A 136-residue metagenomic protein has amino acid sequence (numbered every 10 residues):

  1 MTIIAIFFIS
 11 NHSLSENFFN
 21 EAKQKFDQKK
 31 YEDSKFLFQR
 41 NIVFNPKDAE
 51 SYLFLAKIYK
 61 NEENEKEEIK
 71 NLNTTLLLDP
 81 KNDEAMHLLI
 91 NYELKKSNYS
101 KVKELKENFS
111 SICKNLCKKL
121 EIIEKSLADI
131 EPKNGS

Functional and structural regions predicted by a protein language model:
D27-Q28, N61-E62, K95-K96, S126-K133: Register position in tetratricopeptide repeats
R40-N41, T74-T75, N108-F109: Canonical positions in the second alpha-helix
F54, L88, I122-S126: Canonical tetratricopeptide repeat
K103-S136: Terminal, low-structured helical/coil segments at or just beyond the last alpha-helical repeat
